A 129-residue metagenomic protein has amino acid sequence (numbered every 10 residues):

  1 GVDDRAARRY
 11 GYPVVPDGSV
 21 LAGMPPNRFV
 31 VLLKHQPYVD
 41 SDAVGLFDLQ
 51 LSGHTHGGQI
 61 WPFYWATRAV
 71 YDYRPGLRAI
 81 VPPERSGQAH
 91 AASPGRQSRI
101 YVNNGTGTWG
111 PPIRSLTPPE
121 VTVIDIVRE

Functional and structural regions predicted by a protein language model:
G1-E129: Soluble catalytic domains of enzymes that build or remodel membrane lipids, polysaccharides, and related
